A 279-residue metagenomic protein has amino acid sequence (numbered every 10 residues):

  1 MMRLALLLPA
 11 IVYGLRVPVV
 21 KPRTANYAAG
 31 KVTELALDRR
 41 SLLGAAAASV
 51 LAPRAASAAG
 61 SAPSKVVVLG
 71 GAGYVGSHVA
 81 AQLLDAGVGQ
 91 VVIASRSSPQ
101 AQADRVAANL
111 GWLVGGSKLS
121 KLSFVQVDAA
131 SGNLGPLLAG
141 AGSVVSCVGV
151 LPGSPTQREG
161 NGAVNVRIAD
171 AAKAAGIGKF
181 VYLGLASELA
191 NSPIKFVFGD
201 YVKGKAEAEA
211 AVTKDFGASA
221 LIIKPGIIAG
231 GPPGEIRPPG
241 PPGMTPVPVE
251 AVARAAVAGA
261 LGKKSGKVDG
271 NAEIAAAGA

Functional and structural regions predicted by a protein language model:
M1-G30, E34: N-terminal chloroplast transit peptides
Y27-A47: N-terminal secretory signal peptides and thylakoid transit peptides that target proteins across membranes
V32-L37, R54-V67, H78, K118: C-terminal segment of N-terminal export signals and the immediately downstream linker at the start of the mature
S41-A59: N-terminal export signals
P63-V88, S97: N-terminal Rossmann NAD(P)H-binding glycine-rich loop of SDR-like oxidoreductase domains
V66, Q100-Q102, V106-R167, A171-A174 (+1 more regions): NAD(P)H-binding glycine-rich loop region in Rossmannoid oxidoreductase-like domains and their noncatalytic homologs
V150-P241: Glycine-/Pro-rich loop/turn segments that contact NAD(P) or position catalytic residues in Rossmann-like domains
P241-D269: C-terminal helical subdomain
